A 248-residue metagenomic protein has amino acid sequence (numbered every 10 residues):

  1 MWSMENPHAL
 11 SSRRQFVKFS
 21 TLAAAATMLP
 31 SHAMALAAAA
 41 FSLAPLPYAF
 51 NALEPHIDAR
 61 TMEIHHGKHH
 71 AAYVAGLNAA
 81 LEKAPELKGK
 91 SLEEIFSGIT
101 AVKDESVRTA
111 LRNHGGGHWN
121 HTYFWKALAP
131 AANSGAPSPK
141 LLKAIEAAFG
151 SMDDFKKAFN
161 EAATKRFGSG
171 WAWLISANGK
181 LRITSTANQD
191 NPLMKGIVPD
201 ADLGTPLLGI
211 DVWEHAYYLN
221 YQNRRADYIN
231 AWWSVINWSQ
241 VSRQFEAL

Functional and structural regions predicted by a protein language model:
M1-S11, Q15, A26: N-terminal secretory signal peptides
Q15-A35: N-terminal export signals
S31-R60: C-terminal segment of N-terminal export signals and the immediately downstream linker at the start of the mature
L43, H70, H118, L174 (+2 more regions): Divalent metal-coordination and catalytic microenvironments
A52-H56, I99-S106, G196-V198: Acidic/His metal-coordination segments adjacent to aromatic residues that form catalytic metal sites in metalloenzymes
K68, V74, A79-I183: All-alpha RGS (Regulator of G-protein Signaling) helical domain and cognate RGS-like helical scaffolds
E161-Q222, N230-A231, I236: An amphipathic alpha-helical core segment
R224-R225, I229-L248: Long, compositionally biased interface segments
